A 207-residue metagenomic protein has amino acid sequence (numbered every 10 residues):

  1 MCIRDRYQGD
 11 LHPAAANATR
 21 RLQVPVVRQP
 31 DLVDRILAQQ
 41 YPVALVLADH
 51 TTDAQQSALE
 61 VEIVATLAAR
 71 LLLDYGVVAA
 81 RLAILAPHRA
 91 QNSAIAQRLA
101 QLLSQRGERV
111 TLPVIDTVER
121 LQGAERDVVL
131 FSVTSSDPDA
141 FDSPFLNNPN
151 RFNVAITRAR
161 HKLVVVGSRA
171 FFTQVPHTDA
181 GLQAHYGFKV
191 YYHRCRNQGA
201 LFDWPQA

Functional and structural regions predicted by a protein language model:
M1-R6: Conserved small/polar residues in nucleotide/adenosyl-binding loops
P13-Q97: Conserved helicase/translocase motor-coupling segment
Q40-Y41, E125-V128, A159-L163: Short glycine-/polar-rich loops that comprise or flank the Walker A/P-loop and associated switch/sensor motifs
L45, L85, L130-S132, I156 (+1 more regions): Structural motif
T51, R89-N92, L121-Q122, S135-P138 (+2 more regions): Conserved nucleotide-binding/hydrolysis micro-motifs of P-loop NTPases
Q56, E60-A65, L85-Q101, R109-Q122 (+2 more regions): RecA-like P-loop NTPase motor core of helicase/translocase proteins
R106-F131, S136-P138: Conserved motor-coupling elements within RecA-like helicase/translocase cores
P138-A207: Helicase C-terminal subdomain and adjacent C-terminal extension
